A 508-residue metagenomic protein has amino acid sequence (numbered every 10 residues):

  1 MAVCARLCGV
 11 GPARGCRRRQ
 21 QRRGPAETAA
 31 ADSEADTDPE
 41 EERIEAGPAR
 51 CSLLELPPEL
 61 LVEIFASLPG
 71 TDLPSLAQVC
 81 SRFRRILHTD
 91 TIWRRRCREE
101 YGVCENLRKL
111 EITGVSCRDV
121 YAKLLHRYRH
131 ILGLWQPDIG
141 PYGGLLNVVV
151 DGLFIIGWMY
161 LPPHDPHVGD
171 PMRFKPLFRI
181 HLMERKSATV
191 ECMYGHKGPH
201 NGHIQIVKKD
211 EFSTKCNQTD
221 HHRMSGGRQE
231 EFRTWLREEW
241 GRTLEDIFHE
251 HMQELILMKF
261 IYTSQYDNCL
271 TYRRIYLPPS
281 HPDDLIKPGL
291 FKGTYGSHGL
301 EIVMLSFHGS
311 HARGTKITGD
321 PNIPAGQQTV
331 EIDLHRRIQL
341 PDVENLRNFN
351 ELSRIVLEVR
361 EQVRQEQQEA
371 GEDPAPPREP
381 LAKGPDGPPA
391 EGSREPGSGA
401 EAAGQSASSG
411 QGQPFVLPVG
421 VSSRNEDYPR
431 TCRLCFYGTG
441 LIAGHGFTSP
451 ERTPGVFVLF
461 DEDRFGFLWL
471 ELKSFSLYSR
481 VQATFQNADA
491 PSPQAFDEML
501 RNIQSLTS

Functional and structural regions predicted by a protein language model:
M1-S67, S75, I86, D90 (+1 more regions): CRL adaptor-proximal regions
H88-I92, C97-S508: Soluble ligand-binding/transfer domains with enclosed cavities or grooves
